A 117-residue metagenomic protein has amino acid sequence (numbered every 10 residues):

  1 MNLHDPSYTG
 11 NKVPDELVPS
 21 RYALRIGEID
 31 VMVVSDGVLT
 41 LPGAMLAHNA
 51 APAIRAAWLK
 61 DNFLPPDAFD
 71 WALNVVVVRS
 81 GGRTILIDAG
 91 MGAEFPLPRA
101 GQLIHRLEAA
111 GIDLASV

Functional and structural regions predicted by a protein language model:
M1-Y22: C-terminal regulatory/interaction regions
S20-A109: Conserved beta-strand hairpin/beta-sheet module of binuclear metal-dependent hydrolase folds, prominently
I112, V117: Metallo-beta-lactamase
